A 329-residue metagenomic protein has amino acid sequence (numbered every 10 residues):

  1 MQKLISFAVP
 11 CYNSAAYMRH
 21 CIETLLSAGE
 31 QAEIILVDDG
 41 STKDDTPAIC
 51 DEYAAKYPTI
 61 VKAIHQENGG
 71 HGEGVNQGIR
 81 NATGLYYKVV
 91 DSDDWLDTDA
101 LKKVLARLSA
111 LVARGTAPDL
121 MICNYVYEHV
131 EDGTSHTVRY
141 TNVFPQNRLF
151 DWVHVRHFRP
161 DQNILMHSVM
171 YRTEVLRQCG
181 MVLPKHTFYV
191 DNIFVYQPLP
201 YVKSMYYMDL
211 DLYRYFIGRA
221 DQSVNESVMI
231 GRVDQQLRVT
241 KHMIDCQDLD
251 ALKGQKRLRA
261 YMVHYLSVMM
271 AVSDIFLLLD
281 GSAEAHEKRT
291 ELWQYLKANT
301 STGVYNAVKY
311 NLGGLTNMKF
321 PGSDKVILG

Functional and structural regions predicted by a protein language model:
M1-T24: N-proximal low-complexity "stem/linker" segments adjacent to membrane-targeting elements
E23-A32: Short, acidic, metal-binding catalytic loop of nucleotide-sugar glycosyltransferases
T24, D38-I49: A conserved acidic beta->alpha catalytic loop
A32-S41, K62-E67, D91-S92: Short beta-strand/loop segment that forms part of the nucleotide-sugar
Q66-A82: Glycine-rich, basic loop-to-helix element that forms the pyrophosphate-binding segment of sugar-nucleotide handling
H71, D94-M205, Y213, I217-M229: Donor-binding/catalytic cores of nucleotide-activated saccharide and glycerol-phosphate transferases/polymerases
Y87: Short aromatic/hydrophobic "clamp" motif used to bind/position activated sugar donors
L278-G329: Membrane-interface aromatic/basic loop that binds lipid-linked glycans or pyrophosphate carriers, typified by
